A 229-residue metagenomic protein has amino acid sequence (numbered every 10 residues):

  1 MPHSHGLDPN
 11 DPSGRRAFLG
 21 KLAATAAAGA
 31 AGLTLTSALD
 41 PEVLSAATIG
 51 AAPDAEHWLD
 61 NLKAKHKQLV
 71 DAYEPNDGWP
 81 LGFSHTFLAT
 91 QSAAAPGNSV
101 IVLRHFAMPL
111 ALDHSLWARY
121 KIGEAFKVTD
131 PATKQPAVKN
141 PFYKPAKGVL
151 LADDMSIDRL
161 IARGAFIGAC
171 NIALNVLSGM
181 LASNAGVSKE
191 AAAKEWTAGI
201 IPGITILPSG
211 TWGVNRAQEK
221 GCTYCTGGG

Functional and structural regions predicted by a protein language model:
M1-G14: N-terminal secretory signal peptides
D11, L33-H66: C-terminal segment of N-terminal export signals and the immediately downstream linker at the start of the mature
K65, A95-S99, A162-G168, K220-T223: Loop/turn elements at helix/coil->beta-strand transitions in domains of secreted/extracellular proteins
P75-D77, H105-L110, I167, I172-L177 (+1 more regions): Solvent-exposed loop/turn segments at secondary-structure junctions within structured extracellular/periplasmic domains
G78-A94: Histidine-anchored nucleotide/phosphate-binding helix
P96-W117: Acidic helix-start/capping segments at beta-turn-to-alpha-helix junctions
K121-K147: A glycine-rich helix N-cap at a beta->alpha junction
A182-G229: Glycine-rich, aromatic-bearing surface loops/beta-hairpins
